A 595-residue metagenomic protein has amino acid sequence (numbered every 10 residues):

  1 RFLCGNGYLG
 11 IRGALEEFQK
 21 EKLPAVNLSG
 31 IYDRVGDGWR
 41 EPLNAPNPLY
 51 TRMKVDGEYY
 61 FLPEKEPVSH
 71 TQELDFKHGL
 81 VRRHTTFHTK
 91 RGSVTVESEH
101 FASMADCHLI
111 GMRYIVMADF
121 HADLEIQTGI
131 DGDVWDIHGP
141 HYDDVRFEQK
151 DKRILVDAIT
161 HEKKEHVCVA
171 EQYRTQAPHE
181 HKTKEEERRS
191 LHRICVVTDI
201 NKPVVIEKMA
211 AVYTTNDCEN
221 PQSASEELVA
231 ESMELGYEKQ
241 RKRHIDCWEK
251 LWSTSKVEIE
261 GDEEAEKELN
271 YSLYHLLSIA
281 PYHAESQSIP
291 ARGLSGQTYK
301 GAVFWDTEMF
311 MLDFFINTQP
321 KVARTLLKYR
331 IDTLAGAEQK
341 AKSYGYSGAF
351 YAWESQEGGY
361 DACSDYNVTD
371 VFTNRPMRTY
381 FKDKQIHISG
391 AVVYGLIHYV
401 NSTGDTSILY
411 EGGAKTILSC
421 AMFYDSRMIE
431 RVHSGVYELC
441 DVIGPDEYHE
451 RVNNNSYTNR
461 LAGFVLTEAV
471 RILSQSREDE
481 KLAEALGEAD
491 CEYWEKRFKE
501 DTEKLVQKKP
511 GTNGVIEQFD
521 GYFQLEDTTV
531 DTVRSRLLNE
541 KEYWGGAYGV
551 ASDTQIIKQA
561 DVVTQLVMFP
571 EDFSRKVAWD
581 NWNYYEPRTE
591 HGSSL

Functional and structural regions predicted by a protein language model:
R1-K20, F310, Q356-G358, A362 (+3 more regions): C-terminal capping/lid segments that line or modulate ligand- or cofactor-binding pockets
R1-Y299, G546-V550: Acidic/polar, glycine-enriched structural segments that form the non-catalytic walls/loops of the carbohydrate-binding
S253-E258, H275-S278, M309-P320, A391-T406 (+5 more regions): Well-ordered alpha-helical scaffold segments within catalytic/enzyme domains
Y271-S278, Y329-G336, K415-R427, F464 (+3 more regions): Alpha-helical scaffold segments in carbohydrate-active enzymes
A280-S295, K321-Y394, V400, S407-E411 (+2 more regions): Helix-terminus loop motifs that line ligand-binding clefts
S295-W305, R375-I388, D446-N459, G545-Q559 (+1 more regions): Solvent-exposed loop and edge beta-strand segments that line ligand/cofactor-binding and catalytic clefts
V303-D332, E411, T467, R471-S474 (+1 more regions): Active-site core of glycosidic bond-cleaving carbohydrate-active enzymes
D370, F423-W494: Acidic/histidine-rich catalytic neighborhood
